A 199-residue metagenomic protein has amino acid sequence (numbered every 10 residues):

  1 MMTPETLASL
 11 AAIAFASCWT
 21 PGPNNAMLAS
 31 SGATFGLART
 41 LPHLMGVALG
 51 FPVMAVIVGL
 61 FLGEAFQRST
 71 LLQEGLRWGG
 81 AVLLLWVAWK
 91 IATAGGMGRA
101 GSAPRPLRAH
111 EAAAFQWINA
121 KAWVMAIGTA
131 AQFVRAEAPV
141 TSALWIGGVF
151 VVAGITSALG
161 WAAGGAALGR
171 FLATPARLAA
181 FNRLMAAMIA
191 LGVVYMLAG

Functional and structural regions predicted by a protein language model:
M2-E74, G128-I146: Juxtamembrane transmembrane-helix termini in multi-pass membrane transport proteins
E5-T6, V194-G199: Juxtamembrane boundary at the C-terminal end of a transmembrane helix
F15, W19, P52-V53, W89 (+3 more regions): Hydrophobic/aromatic residues within the transmembrane alpha-helices of Major Facilitator Superfamily
A38-R108, G164, F171, V194: Membrane helix-loop-helix hairpins that form the core translocation module of multi-pass transporters
A48, P52, V56-I57, V124 (+4 more regions): Hydrophobic/small/kink-forming positions within alpha-helical transmembrane segments of polytopic membrane proteins
F115-A126: Selected transmembrane alpha-helices and immediately adjacent juxtamembrane segments of polytopic inner-membrane
A163-A187: Interfacial loop-to-transmembrane junctions
